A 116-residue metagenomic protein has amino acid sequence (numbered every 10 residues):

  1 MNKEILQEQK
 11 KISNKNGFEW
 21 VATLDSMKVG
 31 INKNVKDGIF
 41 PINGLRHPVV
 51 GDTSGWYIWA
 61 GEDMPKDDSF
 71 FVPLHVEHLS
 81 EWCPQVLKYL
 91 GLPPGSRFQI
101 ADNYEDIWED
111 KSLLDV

Functional and structural regions predicted by a protein language model:
M1-N14: Extended, charge-biased low-complexity segments that typically form long amphipathic alpha-helices/coiled-coils
K10-I12, P48-G51, E81, I100: Alpha-helical protein-protein interaction elements
N14-K66, L74-E77: Short helix/strand-capping turn motifs
P65-D67, R97-F98: Substrate-binding/catalytic groove segments of enzymes that remodel or degrade extracellular structural polymers
H75-V116: Short, compact, well-ordered microdomains
